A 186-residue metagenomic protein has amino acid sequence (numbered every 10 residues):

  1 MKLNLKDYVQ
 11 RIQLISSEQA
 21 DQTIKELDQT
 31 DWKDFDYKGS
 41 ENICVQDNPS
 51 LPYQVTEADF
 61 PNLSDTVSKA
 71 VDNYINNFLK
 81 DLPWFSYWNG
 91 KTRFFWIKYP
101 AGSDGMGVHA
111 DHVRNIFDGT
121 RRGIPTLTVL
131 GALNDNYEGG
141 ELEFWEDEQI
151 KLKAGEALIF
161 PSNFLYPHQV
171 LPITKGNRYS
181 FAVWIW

Functional and structural regions predicted by a protein language model:
M1-F95, Y99: Non-heme Fe(II)/2-oxoglutarate
I15, A20, G102, F117-R122 (+1 more regions): Short, glycine/small-residue-enriched coil/turn segments at secondary-structure junctions
D81-L82, R114, Y166-H168: Eukaryotic intrinsically disordered and solvent-exposed regulatory patches
W96-A101, I116-E138, W184-I185: Short, conserved beta-strand element in jelly-roll/cupin
G102-D104, G155: Tight coil/turn sites that cap or link beta-strands
G105-V113: Histidine-centered catalytic micro-motifs
P125, N136-W186: Catalytic core of Fe(II)/2-oxoglutarate
